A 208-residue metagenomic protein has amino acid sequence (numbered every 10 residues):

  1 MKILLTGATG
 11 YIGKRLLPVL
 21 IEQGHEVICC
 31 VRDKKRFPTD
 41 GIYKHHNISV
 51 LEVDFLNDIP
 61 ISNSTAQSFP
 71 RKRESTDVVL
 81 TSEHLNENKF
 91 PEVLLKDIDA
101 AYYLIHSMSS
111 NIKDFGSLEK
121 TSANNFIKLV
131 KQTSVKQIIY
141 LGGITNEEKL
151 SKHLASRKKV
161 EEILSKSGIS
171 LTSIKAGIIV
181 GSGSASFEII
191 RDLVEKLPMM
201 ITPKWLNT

Functional and structural regions predicted by a protein language model:
I3-H25: N-terminal Rossmann NAD(P)H-binding glycine-rich loop of SDR-like oxidoreductase domains
T6, C30, L104, I138-G143 (+1 more regions): SDR active-site strand-loop-helix element
L16, L85, E148-T208: Oxidoreductase cofactor-interface core, primarily capturing Rossmann-like NAD(P)-dependent enzymes
C30-K35, F55: N-terminal Rossmann-fold cofactor-binding loop
K34-T39, I59: Short, charged/polar "capping" segments at the starts of alpha-helices and the immediately preceding loops
K44-N63, T76, S82-T133, G143-K149: NAD(P)H-binding glycine-rich loop region in Rossmannoid oxidoreductase-like domains and their noncatalytic homologs
Q132-Q137, G168-I169: A short helix->loop->beta-strand "cap" motif at the edges of active sites that frequently abuts
